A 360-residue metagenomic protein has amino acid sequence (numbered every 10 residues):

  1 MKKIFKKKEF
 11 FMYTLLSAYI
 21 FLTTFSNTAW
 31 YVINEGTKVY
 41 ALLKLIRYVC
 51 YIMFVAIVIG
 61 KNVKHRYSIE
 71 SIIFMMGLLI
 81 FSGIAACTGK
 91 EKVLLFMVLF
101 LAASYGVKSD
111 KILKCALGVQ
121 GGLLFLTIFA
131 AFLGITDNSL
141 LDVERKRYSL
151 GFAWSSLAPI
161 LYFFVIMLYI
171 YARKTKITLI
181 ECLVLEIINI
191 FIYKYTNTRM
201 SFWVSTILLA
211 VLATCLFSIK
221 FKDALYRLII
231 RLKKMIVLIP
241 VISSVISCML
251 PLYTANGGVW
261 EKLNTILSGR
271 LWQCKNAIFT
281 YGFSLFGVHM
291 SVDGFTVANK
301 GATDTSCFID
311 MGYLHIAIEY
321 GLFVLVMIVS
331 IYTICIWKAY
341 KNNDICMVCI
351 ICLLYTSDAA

Functional and structural regions predicted by a protein language model:
M1-L79, I170-I177: Transmembrane signal-anchor hairpin modules in multi-pass inner-membrane enzymes, especially those that act on
N27-T37, F125-S156, K262: Membrane-interfacial helix-loop-helix modules of multi-pass inner-membrane proteins that assemble, modify, or transport
L79-Q120: Transmembrane alpha-helical segments and their membrane-water interfaces
K114-I135, S155-A213: Alpha-helical transmembrane segments of multi-pass inner-membrane proteins
T196, A213-E261: A membrane-periplasm/extracellular boundary helix in multi-pass inner-membrane enzymes that assemble envelope glycans
V259-Y320: Long extracytoplasmic/lumenal interhelical loops at the membrane interface of multi-pass membrane proteins
Y320-L353: Hydrophobic transmembrane alpha-helices and their immediate junctions
Y355-A360: Conserved small/polar residues in nucleotide/adenosyl-binding loops
